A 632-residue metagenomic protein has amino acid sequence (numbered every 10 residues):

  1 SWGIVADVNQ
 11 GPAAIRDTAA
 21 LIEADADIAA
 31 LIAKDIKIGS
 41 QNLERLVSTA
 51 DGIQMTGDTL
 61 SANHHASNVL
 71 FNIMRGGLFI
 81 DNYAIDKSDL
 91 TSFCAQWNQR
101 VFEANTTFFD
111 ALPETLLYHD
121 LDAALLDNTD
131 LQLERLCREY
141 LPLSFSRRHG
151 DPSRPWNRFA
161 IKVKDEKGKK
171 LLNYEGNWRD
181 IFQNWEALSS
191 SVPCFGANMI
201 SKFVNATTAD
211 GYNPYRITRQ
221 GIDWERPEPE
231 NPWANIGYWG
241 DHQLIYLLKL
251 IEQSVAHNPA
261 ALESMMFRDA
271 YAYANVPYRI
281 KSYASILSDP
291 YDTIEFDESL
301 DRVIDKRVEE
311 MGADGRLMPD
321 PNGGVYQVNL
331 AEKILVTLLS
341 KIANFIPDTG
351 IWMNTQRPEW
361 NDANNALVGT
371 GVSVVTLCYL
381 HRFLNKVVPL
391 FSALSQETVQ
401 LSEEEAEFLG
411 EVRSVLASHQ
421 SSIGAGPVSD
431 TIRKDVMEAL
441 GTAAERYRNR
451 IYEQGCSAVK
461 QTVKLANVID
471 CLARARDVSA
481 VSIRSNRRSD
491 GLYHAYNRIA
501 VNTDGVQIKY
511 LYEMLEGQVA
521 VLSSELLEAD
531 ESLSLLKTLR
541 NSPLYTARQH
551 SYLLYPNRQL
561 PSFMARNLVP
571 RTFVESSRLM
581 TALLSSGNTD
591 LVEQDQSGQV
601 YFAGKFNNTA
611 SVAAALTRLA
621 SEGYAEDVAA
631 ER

Functional and structural regions predicted by a protein language model:
S1-R632: Acidic, mature catalytic/reactive cores of soluble proteins
